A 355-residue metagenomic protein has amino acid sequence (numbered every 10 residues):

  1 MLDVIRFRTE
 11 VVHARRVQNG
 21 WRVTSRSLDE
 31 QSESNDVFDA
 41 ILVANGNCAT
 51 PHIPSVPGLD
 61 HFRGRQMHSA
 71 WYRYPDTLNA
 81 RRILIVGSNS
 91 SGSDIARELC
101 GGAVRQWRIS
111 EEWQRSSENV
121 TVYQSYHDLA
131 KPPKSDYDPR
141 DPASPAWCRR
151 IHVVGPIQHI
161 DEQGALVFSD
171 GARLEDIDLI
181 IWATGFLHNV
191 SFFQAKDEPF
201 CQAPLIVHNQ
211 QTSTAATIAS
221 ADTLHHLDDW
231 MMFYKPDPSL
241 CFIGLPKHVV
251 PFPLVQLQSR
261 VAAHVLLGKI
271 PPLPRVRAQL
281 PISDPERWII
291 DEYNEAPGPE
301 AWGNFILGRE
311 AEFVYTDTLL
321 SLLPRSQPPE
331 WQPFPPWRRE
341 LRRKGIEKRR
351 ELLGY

Functional and structural regions predicted by a protein language model:
M1-A40: Feature captures the FAD/FMN-dependent oxidoreductase FAD-binding
R8-V12, R26-L28, W71-R73, G155-I157 (+2 more regions): Conserved SAM/SAH-binding loop
V11, N35-A49, I83-V86, D176-F186: Short hydrophobic core segments
E30-D36, H52-N79, W113, Y126-V154: Lumenal/extracellular "mature" regions of secretory-pathway glycan-modifying transferases
V43-R105, I109, V120, V153 (+1 more regions): Glycine-rich dinucleotide-binding loop and its adjacent helix/turn
G101-I206, K269-I306, E312: A Rossmann-like FAD-binding core segment of flavoenzymes
A183, H188-L267: Glycine/threonine-rich phosphate-binding loop and adjacent beta-strand/alpha-helix elements that clamp
L227, C241-Y355: C-terminal, flexible cofactor-proximal segment of oxidoreductases
